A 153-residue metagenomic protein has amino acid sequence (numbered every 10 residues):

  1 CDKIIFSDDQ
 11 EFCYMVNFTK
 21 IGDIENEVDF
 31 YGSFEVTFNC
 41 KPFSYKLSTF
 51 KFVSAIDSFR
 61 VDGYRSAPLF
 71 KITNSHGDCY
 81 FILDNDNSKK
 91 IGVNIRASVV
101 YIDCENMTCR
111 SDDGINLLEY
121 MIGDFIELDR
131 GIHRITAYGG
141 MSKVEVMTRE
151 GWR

Functional and structural regions predicted by a protein language model:
C1-K3, D29-S33, R96-S98, N106-C109: A broad, low-specificity signal for short, low-complexity segments enriched in glycine/proline and polar/charged
K3-P42: Short beta-strand and beta-hairpin "edge-sheet" elements
S44-R153: Intrinsically disordered, low-complexity segments enriched in serine, threonine, and glycine
